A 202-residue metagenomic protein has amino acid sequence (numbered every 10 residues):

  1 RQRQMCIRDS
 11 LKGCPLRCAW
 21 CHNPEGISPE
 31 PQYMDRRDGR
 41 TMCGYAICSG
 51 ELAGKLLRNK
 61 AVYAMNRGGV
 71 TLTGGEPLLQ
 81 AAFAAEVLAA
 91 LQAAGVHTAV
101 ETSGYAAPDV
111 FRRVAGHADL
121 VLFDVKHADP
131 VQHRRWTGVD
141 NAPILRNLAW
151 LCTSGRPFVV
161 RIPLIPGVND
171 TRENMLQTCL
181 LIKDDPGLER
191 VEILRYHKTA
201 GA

Functional and structural regions predicted by a protein language model:
Q2-I7: Short, small-residue-biased leader/transition segments that mark boundaries at the very start of proteins
R8, A19, P31, T153-R156 (+1 more regions): N-terminal/domain-start segments enriched in small and hydrophobic, helix-friendly residues, covering either
R8, K12, A46, R172: Electropositive phosphate-/nucleotide-binding environments in soluble metabolic enzymes
S10-E25: Local cysteine-cluster metal-coordination motifs and their immediate loop/turn environment, predominantly Fe-S cluster
R17-C18, P29-E30, L79-A81: Short active-site-adjacent helix-start/loop capping segments
E25-N66, V70: Conserved alpha-helical substructure of the radical SAM core
E30, A200-A202: Short acidic/His/Gly/Ser-rich catalytic and metal-binding motifs that mark active-site loops of diverse hydrolases
A53-T199: Conserved AdoMet/S-adenosylmethionine-binding subsite of the radical SAM
